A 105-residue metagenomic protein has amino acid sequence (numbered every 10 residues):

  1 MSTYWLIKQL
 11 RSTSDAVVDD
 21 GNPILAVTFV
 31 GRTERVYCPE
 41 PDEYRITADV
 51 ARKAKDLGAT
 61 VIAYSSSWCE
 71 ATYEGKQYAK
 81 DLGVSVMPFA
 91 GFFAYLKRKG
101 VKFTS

Functional and structural regions predicted by a protein language model:
M1-P23: Acidic-basic catalytic patches of nuclease active cores, encompassing PD-(D/E)XK and other metal-cofactor nuclease
Y4-K8, A51, K76, F93: Generic detector of well-ordered alpha-helical segments enriched in charged/polar residues, highlighting helical
W5-Q9, V30-E34, Y78, P88: Solvent-exposed, well-ordered amphipathic alpha-helical segments that flank/support binding or catalytic loops
D19-N22, T47, T72: Alpha-helix initiation/capping motif
I24-K55, A59-S65: Conserved catalytic cores of phosphodiester-cleaving nucleases, focusing on short active-site segments
V61-R98: Short, compact, well-ordered microdomains
K99-S105: Short, surface-exposed amphipathic charged segments that create phosphate/polyanion-binding patches used for binding
